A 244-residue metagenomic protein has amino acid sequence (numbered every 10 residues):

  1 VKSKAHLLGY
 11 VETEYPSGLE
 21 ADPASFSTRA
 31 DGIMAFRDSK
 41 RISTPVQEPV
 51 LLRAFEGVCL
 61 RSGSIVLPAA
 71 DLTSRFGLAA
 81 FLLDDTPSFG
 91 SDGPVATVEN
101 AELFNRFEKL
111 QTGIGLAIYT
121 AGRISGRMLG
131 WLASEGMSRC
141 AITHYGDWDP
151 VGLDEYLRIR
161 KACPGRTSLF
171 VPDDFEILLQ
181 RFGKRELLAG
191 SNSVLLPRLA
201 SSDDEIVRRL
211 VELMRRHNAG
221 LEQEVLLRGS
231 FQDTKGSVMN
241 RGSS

Functional and structural regions predicted by a protein language model:
V1-M137, V151, L157-S244: Nucleic-acid enzyme cleavage-core boundary/entry regions
R139-D149: Acidic beta-strand-to-loop metal/phosphate-binding motif
